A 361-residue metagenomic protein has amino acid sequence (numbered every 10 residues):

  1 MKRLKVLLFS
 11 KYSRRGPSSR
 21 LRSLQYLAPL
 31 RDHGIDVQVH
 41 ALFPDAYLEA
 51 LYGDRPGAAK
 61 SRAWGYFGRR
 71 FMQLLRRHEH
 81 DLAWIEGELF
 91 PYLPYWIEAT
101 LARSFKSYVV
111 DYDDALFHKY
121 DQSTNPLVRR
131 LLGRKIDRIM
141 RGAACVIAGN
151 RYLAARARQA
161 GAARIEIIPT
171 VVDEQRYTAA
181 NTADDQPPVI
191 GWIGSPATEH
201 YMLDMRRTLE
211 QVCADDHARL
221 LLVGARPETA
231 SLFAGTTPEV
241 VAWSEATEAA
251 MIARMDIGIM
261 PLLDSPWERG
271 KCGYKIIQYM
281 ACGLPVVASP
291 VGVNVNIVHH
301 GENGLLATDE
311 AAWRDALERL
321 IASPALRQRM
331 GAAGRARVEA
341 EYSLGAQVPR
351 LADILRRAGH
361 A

Functional and structural regions predicted by a protein language model:
K11-R15, A83-F105, M202: An aromatic- and histidine-rich active-site surface loop
R14-P29, V39, D173-R176, A183-R254: Conserved catalytic-core segment of nucleotide-activated headgroup transferases in glycan assembly
G68-E79, Y92-V110, L116-F117, P126-V146: Membrane-proximal helix-turn-helix segments that form the acceptor-binding/catalytic region of lipid-linked
R138-R141, E245-D256, A281, H299: Short acidic alpha-helix that forms the nucleotide-activated donor recognition element in Leloir-type transferases
Y152, V171: Carbohydrate-associated surface elements
M260, Q278-A281, P285-A288: Short hydrophobic beta-strand element within catalytic cores of glycosyltransferases and related nucleotide-activated
V298-A311, R319-A325: Conserved acidic donor-binding segment of nucleotide-sugar-dependent glycosyltransferases
R319, L326-E341, Q347-D353: A short, well-ordered alpha-helix in the C-terminal region of glycosyltransferases
